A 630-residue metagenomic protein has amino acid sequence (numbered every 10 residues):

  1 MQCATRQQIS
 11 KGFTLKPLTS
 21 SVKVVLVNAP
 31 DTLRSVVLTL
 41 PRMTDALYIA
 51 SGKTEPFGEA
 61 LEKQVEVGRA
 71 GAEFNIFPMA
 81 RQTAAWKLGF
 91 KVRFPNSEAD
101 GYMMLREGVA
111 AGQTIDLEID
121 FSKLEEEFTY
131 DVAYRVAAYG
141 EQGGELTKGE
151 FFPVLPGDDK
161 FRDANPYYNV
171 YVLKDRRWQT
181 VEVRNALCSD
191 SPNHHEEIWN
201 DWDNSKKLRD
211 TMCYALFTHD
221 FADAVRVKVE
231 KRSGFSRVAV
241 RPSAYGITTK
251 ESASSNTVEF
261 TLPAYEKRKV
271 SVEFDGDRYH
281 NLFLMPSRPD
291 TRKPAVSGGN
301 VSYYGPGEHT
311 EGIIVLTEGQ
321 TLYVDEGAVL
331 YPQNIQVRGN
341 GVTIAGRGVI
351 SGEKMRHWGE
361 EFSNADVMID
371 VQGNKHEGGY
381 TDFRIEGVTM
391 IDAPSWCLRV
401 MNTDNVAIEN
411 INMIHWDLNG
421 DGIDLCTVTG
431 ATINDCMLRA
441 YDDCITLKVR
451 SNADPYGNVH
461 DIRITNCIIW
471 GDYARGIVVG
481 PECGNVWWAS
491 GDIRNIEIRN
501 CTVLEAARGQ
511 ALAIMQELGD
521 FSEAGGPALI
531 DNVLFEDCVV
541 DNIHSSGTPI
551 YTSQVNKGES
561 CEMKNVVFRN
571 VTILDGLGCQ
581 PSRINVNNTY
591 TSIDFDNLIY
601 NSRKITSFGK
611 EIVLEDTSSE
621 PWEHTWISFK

Functional and structural regions predicted by a protein language model:
M1, T32-F121, I477: Tryptophan-paired
M1-P30, A72-E73, E273, H280-R288: Short, low-hydrophobicity acidic/polar segments
K11-S20, M79-A80, E118-E125, V132: Conserved "repeat-terminator" motif of extracellular CCP/Sushi domains
L15-P17, A29-D31, R69, R81-A85 (+4 more regions): Surface-exposed coil/turn segments at beta-strand junctions on protein surfaces, enriched
P17, V27-R34, R93-G101, E107 (+1 more regions): Ser/Thr/Pro-rich, low-complexity mucin-like regions that serve as glycosylated stalks/linkers or repetitive adhesive
G101-E118, S122-K123, Y279-G298: Short beta-strand elements
G112-G143: Intrinsically disordered, low-complexity repeat and linker tracts
Y139-K630: Extracellular/periplasmic carbohydrate-active domains that bind, remodel, or depolymerize complex polysaccharides
